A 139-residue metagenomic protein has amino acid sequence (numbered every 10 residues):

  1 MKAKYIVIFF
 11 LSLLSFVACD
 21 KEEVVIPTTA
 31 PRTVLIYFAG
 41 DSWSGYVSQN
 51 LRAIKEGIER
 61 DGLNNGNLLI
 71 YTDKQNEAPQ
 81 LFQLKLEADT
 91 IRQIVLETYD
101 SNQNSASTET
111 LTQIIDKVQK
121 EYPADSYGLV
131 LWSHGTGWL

Functional and structural regions predicted by a protein language model:
M1-V17: Sec-dependent bacterial lipoprotein signal peptides
S12-V34: Bacterial Sec-dependent N-terminal signal peptides
A30-T33, G62-L68, Y122-G128: Loop/turn elements at helix/coil->beta-strand transitions in domains of secreted/extracellular proteins
G40-W43, K74-A78, Q103, S133-L139: Solvent-exposed loop/turn segments at secondary-structure junctions within structured extracellular/periplasmic domains
W43-N50, Q103-L111: Phosphate/oxyanion-binding active-site loops and adjacent basic polyanion-contact surfaces
G45, G57-D100: Active-site-surrounding "flap" and adjacent substrate/cofactor-binding loops of secreted or lumenal enzymes, prototyped
A53, G57-D61, I114-E121: Structured segments of extracytoplasmic/periplasmic soluble domains in secreted or envelope-associated proteins
A106-L139: Chitinase-like catalytic core of GlcNAc-active glycosidases
